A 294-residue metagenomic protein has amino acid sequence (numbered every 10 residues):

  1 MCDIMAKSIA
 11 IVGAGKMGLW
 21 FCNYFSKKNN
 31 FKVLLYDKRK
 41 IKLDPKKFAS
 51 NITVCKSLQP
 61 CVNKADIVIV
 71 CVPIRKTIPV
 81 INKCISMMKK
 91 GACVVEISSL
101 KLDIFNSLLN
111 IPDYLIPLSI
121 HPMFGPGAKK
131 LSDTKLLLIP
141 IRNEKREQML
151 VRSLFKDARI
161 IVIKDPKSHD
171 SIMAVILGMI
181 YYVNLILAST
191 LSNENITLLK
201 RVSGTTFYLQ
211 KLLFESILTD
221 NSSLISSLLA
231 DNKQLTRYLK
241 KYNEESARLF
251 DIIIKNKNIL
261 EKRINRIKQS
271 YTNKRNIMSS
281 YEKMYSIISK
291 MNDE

Functional and structural regions predicted by a protein language model:
C2-V54, P60: NAD(P)+-binding Rossmann beta1-loop-alpha1 motif at the extreme N-terminus of oxidoreductases
K40-P45, D103-F105, R146: Short, charged/polar "capping" segments at the starts of alpha-helices and the immediately preceding loops
L58-I85: Rossmann-like NAD(P)-binding element
C71-P73, S98, P140: Glycine-rich, N-terminal phosphate-binding loop of Rossmann-like dinucleotide-binding domains
I78-K129: Rossmann-like NAD(P)(H) cofactor-binding subdomain of soluble oxidoreductases
L108-A174: Rossmann-fold dinucleotide-binding core
I161-E294: An accessory alpha-helical subdomain
